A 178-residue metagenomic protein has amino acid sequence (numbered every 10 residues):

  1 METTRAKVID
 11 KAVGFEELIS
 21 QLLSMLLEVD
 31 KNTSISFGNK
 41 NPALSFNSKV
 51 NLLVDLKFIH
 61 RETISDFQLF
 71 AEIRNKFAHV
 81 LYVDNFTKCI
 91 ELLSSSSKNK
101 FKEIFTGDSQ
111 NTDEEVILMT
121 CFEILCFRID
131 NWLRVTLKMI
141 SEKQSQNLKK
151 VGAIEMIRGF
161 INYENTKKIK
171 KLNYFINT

Functional and structural regions predicted by a protein language model:
M1-N177: Amphipathic alpha-helical interface elements
